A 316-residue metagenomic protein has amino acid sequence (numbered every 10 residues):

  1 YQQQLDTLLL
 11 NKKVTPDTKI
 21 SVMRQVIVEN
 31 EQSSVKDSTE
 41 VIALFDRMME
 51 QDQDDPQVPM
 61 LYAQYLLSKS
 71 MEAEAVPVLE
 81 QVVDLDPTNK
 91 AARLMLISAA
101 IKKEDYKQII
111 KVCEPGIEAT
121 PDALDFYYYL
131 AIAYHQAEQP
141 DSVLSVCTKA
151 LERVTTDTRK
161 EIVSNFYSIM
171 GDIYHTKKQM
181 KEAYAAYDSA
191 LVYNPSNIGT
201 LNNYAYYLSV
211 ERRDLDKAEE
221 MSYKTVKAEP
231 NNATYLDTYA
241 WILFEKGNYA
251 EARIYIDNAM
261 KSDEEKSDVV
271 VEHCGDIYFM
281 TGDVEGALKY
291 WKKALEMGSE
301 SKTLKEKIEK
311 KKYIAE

Functional and structural regions predicted by a protein language model:
Y1-G282, K289-E316: Alpha-solenoid helical repeat scaffolds
